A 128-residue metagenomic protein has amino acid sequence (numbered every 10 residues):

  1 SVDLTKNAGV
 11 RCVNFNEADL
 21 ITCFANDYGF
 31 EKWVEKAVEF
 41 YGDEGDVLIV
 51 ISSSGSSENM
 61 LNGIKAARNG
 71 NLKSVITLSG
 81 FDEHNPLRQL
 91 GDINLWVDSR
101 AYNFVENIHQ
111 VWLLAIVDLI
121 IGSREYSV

Functional and structural regions predicted by a protein language model:
S1-V128: Glycine-rich phosphate-binding loops that contact phosphosugars or nucleotide phosphates
